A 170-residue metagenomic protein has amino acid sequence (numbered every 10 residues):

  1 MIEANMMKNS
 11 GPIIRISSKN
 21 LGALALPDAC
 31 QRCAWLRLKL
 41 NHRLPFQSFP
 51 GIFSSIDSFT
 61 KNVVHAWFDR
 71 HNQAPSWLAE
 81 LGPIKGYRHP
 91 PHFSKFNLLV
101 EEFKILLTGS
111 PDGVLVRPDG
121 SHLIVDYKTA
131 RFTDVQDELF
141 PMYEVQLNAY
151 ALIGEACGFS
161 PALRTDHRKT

Functional and structural regions predicted by a protein language model:
M1-S121, R131, V135: Metal-dependent nuclease catalytic cores that hydrolyze phosphodiester bonds in DNA/RNA, characterized by
F103-T170: Nucleic-acid nuclease catalytic cores
